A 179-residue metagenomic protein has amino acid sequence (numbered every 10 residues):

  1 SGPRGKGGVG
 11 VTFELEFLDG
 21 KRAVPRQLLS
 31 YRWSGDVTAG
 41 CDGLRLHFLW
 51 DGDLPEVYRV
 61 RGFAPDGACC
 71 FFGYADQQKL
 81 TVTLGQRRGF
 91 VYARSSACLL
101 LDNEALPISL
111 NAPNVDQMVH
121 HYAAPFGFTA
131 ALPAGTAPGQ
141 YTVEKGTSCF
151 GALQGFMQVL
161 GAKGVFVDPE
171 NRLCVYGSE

Functional and structural regions predicted by a protein language model:
S1-P55, R94-C98: Juxtamembrane "anchor/assembly" segments of surface/extracellular structural proteins
G2-T12, D66, Q154, C174-E179: Acidic, small/polar-enriched beta strand-loop surface segments
G7-F13, D53-R59, Q158-G161, D168-E170: A short, compositionally biased
G8, H120-A134, C149: Intrinsically disordered, low-complexity terminal/linker regions enriched in Pro/Ser/Gly and acidic residues
G20-R22, G67, E170-N171: Detector for glycine-centered tight turns/loop "hinges" at secondary-structure junctions
A23-R32, A75, A137-T142: A broad structural signal for short, well-ordered beta-strand segments within beta-sheet-rich domains
F48-T129: Surface-exposed cap/loop segments at beta↔alpha junctions
T83-L100, L132-E179: Short beta-strand-centered interaction patches in the first periplasmic/extracellular domains of large envelope
